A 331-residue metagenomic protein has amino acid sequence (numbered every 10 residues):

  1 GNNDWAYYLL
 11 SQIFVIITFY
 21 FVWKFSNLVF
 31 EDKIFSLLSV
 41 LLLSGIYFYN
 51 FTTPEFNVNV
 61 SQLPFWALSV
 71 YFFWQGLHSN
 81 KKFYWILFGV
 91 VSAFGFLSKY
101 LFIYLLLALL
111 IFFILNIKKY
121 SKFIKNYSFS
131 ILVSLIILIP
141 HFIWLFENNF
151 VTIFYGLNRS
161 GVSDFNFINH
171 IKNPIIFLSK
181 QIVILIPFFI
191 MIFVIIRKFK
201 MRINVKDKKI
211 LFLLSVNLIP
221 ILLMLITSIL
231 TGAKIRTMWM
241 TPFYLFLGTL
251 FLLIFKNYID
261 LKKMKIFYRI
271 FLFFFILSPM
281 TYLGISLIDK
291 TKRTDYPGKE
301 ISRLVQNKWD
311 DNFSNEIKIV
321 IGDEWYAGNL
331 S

Functional and structural regions predicted by a protein language model:
L9-F30, L68-F72: Transmembrane-helix motifs of polytopic, lipid-linked glycan transferases
L28-F30, S69-Y84, F255: Membrane-interface transmembrane helices that cradle and orient dolichyl/undecaprenyl
S39, Y84-Y100, L110-I111, V133-I136: Membrane-interface alpha helices of multi-pass inner-membrane proteins
F51-S61: Short acidic/glycine- and proline-prone juxtamembrane loop motifs at membrane-interface regions of multi-pass membrane
F94, L105-I210, P220, L225-I226 (+1 more regions): Transmembrane-lumen/periplasm boundary regions of multi-pass, lipid-linked membrane glycan transferases
I103, D295, K299-S331: Short periplasmic/luminal acceptor-recognition loop of GT-C membrane glycosyltransferases, typified by
L211, I229-I266: Hydrophobic/aromatic-rich transmembrane helices and adjacent perimembrane loops
N257-L287: Signature aromatic-anchored transmembrane alpha helix within multi-pass, membrane-resident enzymes that catalyze glycan
